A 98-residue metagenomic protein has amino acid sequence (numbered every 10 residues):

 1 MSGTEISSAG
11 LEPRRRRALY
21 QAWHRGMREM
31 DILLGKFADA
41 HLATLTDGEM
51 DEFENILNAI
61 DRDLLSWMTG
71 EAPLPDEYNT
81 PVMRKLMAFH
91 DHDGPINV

Functional and structural regions predicted by a protein language model:
S2-V98: Positively charged, polar, low-complexity stretches
